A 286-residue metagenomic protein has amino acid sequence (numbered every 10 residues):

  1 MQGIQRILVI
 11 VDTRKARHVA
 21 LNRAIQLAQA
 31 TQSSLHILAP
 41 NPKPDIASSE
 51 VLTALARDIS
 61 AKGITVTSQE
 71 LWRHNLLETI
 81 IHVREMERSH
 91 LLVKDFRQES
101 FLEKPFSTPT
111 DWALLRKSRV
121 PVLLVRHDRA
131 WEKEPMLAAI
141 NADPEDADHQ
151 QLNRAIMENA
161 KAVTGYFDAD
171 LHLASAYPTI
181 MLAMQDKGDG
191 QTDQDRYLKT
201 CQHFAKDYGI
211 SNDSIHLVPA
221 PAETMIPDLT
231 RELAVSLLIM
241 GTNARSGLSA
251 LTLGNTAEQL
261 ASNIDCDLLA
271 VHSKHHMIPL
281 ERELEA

Functional and structural regions predicted by a protein language model:
M1-H36, K117-S118, R129-L173, N263 (+1 more regions): Short acidic/Ser/Thr-enriched loop-to-helix initiation segments
V9, I37-A39, K94, L124 (+4 more regions): Structural beta-sheet core signal
N22, Q26-K62, D143, H172-K199 (+1 more regions): Acidic, proline/glycine-rich short linear motifs
A61-E70: A glycine-rich helix N-cap at a beta->alpha junction
L71-E78, V218-E223: Charged docking surfaces used in two-component/phosphorelay signaling
R84-E132, D228-L280: Gly/Ser-rich helix-loop-strand patches that form or flank binding pockets for ribonucleotide-derived cofactors
Q185-M240: Glycine/small-residue-rich hydrophobic helix-like segments
